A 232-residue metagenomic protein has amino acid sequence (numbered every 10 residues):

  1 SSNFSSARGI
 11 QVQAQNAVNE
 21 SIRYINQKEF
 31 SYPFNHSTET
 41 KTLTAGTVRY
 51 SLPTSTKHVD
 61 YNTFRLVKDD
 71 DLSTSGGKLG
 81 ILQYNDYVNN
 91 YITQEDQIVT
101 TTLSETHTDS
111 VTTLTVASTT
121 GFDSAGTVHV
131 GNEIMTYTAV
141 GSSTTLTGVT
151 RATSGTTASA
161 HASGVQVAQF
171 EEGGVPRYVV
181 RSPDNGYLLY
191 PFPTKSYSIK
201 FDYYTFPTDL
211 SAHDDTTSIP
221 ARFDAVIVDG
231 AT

Functional and structural regions predicted by a protein language model:
S1-V99, V167-T232: Glycine-enriched, solvent-exposed interface loops adjoining structured elements
Y32-A45, G77-Q166: Autoprocessing Asn-cyclization modules and mimics
